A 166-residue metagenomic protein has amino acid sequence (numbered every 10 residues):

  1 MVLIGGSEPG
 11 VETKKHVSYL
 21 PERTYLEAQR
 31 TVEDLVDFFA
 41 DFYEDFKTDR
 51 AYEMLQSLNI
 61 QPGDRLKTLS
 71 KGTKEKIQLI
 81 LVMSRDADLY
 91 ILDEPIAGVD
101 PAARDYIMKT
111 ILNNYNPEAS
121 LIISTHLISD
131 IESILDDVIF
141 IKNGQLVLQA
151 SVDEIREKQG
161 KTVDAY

Functional and structural regions predicted by a protein language model:
M1-T13: Conserved ABC transporter NBD signature motif
Y19-I77: ABC-family P-loop ATPase nucleotide-binding domains
Y90-E94, V99: Catalytic Walker B motif of ABC-type/P-loop ATPase nucleotide-binding domains
R104-P117: Helical segment within the ABC ATPase nucleotide-binding domain
I131-L135: A short, surface-exposed alpha-helical micro-motif characterized by mixed small hydrophobic and charged/polar residues
Q149-A150: ABC ATPase "signature
